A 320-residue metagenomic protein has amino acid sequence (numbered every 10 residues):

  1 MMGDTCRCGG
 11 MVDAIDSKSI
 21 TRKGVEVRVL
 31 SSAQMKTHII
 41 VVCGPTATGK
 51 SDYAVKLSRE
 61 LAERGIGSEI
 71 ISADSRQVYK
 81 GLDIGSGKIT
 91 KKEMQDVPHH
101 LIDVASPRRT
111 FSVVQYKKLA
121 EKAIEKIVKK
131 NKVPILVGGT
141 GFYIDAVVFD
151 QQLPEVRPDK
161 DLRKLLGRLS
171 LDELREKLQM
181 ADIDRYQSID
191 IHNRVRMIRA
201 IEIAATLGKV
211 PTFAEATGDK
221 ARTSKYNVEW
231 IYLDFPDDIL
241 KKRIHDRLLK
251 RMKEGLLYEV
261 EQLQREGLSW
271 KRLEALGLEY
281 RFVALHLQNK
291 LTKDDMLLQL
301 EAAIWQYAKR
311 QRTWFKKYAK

Functional and structural regions predicted by a protein language model:
M1-G3, G10, V25-V29: Short, positively charged low-complexity motifs
M1-M2, M11, M35, T212: Methionine residue identity
C8, A14-T21: Intrinsic-disorder/low-complexity detector
S17-S19, S31-S32, S224: Serine residues within intrinsically disordered or low-complexity segments
T21-K23, M35: Low-complexity, intrinsically disordered segments with a bias for serine/threonine
M35-K320: Phosphate/pyrophosphate-binding catalytic cores of soluble transferases and nucleic-acid-acting enzymes
